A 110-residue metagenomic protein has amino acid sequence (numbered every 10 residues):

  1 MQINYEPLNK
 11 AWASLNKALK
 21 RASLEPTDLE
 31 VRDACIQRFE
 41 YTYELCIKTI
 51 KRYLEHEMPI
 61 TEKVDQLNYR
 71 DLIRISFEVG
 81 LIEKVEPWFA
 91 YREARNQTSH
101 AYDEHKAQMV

Functional and structural regions predicted by a protein language model:
M1-V110: Solvent-exposed interaction patches of small proteins and small membrane subunits
